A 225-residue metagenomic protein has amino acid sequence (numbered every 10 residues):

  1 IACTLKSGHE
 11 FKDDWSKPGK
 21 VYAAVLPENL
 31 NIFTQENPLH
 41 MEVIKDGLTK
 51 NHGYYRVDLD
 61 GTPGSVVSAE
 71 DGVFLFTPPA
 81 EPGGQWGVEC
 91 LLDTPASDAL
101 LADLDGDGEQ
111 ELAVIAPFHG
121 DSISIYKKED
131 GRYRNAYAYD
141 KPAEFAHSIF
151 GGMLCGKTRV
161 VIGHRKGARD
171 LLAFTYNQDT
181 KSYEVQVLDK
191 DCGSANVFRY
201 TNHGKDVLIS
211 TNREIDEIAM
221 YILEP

Functional and structural regions predicted by a protein language model:
I1-P225: Beta-propeller-forming repeat regions
